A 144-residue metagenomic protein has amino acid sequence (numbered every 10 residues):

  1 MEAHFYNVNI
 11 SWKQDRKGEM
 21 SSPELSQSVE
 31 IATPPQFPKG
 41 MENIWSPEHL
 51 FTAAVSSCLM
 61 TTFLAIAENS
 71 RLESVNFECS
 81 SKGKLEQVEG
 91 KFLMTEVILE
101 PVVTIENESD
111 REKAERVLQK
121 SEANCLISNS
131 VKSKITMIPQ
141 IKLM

Functional and structural regions predicted by a protein language model:
M1-A53, L64-M144: Extended beta-strand/beta-hairpin segments
